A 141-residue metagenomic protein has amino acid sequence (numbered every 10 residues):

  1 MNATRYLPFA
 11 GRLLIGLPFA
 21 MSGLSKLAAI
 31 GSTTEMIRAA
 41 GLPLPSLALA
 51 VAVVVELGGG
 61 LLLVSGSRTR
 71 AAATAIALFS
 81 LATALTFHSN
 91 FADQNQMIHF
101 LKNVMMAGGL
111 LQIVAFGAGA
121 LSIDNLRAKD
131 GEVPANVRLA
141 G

Functional and structural regions predicted by a protein language model:
M1-A28, P45-V54, G58, V64-G141: Extended, low-polarity transmembrane helix blocks
I30-L42: Short juxtamembrane and helix-loop transition motifs at transmembrane-helix boundaries in membrane proteins
